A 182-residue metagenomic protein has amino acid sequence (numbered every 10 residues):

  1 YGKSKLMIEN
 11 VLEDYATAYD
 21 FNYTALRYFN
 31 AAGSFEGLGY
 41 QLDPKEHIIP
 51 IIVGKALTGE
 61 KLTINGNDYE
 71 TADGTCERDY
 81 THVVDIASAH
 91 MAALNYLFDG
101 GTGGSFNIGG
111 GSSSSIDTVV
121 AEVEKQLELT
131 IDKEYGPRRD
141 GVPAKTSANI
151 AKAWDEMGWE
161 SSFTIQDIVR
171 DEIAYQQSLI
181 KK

Functional and structural regions predicted by a protein language model:
Y1, L6, G37, V53-G54 (+2 more regions): Short capping/connector residues at structural and topological boundaries
Y1-A32, I51-T58: Active-site Tyr-X1-5-Lys
Y1-L6, L42-P50, D79-Y80, V84 (+1 more regions): Short-chain dehydrogenase/reductase
E13, F35-L38, M157: Short, function-defining helix-loop hinge/capping sites that tune catalysis or transport
E13, I49, A87, M91: Short alpha-helix within the catalytic core of nucleotide-sugar-dependent glycosyltransferases
F21-K45, T71-T75: Flexible, glycine-rich beta-alpha linker
E36-T63: Mobile, glycine-enriched helix-loop/loop "lid" segments at the mouths of ligand-binding/catalytic clefts that gate
A56-K182: C-terminal substrate-binding subdomain of Rossmann-fold SDR/epimerase-dehydratase oxidoreductases
